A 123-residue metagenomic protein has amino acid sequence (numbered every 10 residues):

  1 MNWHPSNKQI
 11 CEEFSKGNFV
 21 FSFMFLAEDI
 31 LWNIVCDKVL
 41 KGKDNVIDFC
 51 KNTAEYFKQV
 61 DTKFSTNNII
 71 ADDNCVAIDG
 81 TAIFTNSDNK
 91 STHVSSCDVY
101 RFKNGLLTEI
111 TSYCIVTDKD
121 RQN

Functional and structural regions predicted by a protein language model:
M1-Q9, G17, F21: N-terminal amphipathic/basic helix or basic patch
N2, Q9, N33, I47-N123: A beta-strand edge to alpha-helix "cap/lid" segment located at domain peripheries
S15, L40, I78: Short glycine/serine/threonine-biased micro-segments
K16-N33: Short, well-ordered alpha-helical segments enriched in acidic and aromatic residues
V39-D48: Short beta-edge strand/loop motif at the mouth of beta-sheet-based domains
